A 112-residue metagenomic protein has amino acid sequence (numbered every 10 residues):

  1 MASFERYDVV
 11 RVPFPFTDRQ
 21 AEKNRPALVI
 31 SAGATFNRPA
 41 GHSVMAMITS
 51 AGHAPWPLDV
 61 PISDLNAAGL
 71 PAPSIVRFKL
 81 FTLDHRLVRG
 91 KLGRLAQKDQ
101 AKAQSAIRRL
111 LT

Functional and structural regions predicted by a protein language model:
M1-S3, A21: Short, surface-exposed secondary-structure edge patches
A2, L65-T112: C-terminal terminal-subdomain/extension
Q20-N24, V29-D64: Compact nucleic-acid interaction/catalytic patches
